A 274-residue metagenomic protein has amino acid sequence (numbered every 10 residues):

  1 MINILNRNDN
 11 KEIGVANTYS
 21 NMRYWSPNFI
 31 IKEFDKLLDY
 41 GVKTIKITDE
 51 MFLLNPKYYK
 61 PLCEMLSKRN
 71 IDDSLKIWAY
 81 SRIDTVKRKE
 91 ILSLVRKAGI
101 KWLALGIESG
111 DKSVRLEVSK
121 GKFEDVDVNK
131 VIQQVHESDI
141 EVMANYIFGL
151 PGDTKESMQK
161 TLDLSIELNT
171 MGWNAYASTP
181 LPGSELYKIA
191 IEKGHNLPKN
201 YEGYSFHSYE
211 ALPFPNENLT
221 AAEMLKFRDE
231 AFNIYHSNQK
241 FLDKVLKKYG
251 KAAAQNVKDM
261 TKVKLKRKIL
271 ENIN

Functional and structural regions predicted by a protein language model:
M1-M143, D163: Radical SAM [4Fe-4S] cluster-binding motif and immediate context
F29-K36, K130, K160, L164 (+1 more regions): A non-catalytic, amphipathic alpha-helix used as a structural packing/dimerization or gating element in enzyme scaffolds
N55-P61, E156-M158, A253-N256: Short glycine/threonine-rich loop-to-helix capping motif typified by GTGT followed within a few residues by an Asp-Pro
L62-C63, I189-I191: Short secondary-structure boundary/capping segments
S81-D84, E108-S119, I132-S157, Y176-P182 (+1 more regions): Conserved strand-turn element in the central/C-terminal portion of the radical SAM core barrel that lines
E90-L94, P151-E167: Catalytic cores of alpha/beta
M171: Receiver (REC) domain switch/active-site residues of two-component response regulators
E185-A190, P198-N274: Radical SAM enzyme core and accessory elements
